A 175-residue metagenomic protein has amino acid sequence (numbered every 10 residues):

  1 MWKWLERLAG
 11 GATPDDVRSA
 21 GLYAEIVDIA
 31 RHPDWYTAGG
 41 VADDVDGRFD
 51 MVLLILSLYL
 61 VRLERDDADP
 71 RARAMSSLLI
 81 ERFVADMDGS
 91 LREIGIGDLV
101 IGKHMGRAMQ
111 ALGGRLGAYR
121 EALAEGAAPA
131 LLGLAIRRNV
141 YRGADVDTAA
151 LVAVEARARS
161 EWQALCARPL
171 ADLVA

Functional and structural regions predicted by a protein language model:
M1-A175: Surface/interface-facing alpha-helical segments and adjacent flexible terminal/loop regions used for partner/assembly
